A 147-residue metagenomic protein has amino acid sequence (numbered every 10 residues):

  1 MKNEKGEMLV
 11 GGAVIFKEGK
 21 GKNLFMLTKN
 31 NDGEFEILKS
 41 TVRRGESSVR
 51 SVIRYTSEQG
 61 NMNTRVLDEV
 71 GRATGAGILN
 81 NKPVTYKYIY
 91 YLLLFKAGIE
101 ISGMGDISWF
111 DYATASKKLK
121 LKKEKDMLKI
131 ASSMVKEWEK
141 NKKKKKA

Functional and structural regions predicted by a protein language model:
M1-L24: Conserved N-terminal beta-strand and adjoining loop/helix that marks the start of the Nudix/MutT-like hydrolase domain
M8, R65, A73-E100, S108 (+1 more regions): Active-site-adjacent beta-strand/loop module that shapes the phosphate/pyrophosphate-binding cleft
I15-K17, K29, L94-F95: Residue-level signal for short segments within beta-strands and strand-turn junctions of well-structured beta-sheet
G21-M62: Conserved Nudix-box catalytic region and its N-terminal flanking loop in Nudix hydrolases and closely related
M62-R65, G75, D126-K129: Short arginine-rich
L92, I99-S132: NUDIX/MutT-family hydrolases
N141-A147: Short acidic DE-rich linear segments
